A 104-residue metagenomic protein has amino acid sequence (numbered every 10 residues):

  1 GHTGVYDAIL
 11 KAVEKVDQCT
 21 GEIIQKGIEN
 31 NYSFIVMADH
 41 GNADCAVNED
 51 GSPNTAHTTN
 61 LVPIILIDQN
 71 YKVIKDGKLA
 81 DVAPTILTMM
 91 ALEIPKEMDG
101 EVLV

Functional and structural regions predicted by a protein language model:
G1-V104: Feature captures the catalytic ectodomains and active-site-proximal regions of enzymes that hydrolyze or transfer
